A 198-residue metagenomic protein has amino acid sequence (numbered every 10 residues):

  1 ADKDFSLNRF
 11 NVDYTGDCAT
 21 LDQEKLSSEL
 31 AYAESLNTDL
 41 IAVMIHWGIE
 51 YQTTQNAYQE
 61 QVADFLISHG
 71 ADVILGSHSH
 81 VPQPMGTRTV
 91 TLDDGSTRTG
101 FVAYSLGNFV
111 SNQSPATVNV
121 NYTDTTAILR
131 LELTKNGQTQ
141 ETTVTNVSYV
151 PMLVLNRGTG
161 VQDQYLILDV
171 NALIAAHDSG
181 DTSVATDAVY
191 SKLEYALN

Functional and structural regions predicted by a protein language model:
A1-N198: Acidic, metal/ion-coordinating pockets
